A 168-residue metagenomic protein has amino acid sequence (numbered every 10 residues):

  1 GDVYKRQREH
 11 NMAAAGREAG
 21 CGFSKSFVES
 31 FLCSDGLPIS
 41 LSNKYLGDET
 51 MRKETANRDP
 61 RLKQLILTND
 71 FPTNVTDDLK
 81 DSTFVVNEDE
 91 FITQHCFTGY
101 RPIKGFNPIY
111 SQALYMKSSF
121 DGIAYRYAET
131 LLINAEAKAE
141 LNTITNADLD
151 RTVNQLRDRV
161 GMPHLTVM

Functional and structural regions predicted by a protein language model:
D2-C21, K25, G36-M168: Acidic/polar-rich alpha-helix caps and helix-coil junctions
C33: Active-site-adjacent helix-turn-beta-strand microarchitecture at beta-sheet edges that either contains or buttresses
